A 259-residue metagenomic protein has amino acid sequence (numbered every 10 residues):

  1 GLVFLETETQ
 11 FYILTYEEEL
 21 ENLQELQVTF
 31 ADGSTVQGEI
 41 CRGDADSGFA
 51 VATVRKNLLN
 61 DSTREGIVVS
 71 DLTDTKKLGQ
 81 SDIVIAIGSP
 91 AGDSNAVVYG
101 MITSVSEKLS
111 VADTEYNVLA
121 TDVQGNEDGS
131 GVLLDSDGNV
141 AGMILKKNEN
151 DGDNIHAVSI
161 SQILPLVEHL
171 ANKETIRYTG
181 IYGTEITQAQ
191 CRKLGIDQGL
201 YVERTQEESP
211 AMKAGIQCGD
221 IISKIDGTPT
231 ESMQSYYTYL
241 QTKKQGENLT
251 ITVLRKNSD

Functional and structural regions predicted by a protein language model:
G1, F11, T15, G38 (+14 more regions): Terminal peptide-recognition signature
F4-E6, C41-G43, V105, Q124 (+4 more regions): Residue-level recognition of beta-strand microenvironments
L5-G88, G92-D93, E127, D151 (+1 more regions): Conserved active-site neighborhood of the chymotrypsin/trypsin-like protease fold
N22, G125-G129, E208, E247: Short, small/polar residue-rich loop motifs at catalytic or cofactor-binding pockets
N22-I40, G79-I85, N95-K108, N117 (+3 more regions): Beta-strand/loop subdomains of soluble extracytoplasmic proteins
N57-V69, V98-H156, Q198-E203: Active-site region of chymotrypsin-like
K77, I83, A141-Q188, N257-S258: Interdomain regulatory linker/hinge segments that flank or connect interaction modules in polarity/junction/synaptic
A171-K224, T228-Y239, E247, T252-D259: PDZ/PDZ-like groove recognition
